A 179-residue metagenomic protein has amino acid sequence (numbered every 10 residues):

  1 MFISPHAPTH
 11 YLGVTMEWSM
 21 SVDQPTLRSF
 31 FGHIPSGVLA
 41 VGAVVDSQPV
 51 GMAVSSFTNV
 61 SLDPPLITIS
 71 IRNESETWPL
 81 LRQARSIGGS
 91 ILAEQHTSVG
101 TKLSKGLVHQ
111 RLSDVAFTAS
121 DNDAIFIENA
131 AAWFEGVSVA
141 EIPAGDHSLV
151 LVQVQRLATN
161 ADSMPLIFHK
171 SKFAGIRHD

Functional and structural regions predicted by a protein language model:
F2-D179: Basic, polyanion-binding surface patches
